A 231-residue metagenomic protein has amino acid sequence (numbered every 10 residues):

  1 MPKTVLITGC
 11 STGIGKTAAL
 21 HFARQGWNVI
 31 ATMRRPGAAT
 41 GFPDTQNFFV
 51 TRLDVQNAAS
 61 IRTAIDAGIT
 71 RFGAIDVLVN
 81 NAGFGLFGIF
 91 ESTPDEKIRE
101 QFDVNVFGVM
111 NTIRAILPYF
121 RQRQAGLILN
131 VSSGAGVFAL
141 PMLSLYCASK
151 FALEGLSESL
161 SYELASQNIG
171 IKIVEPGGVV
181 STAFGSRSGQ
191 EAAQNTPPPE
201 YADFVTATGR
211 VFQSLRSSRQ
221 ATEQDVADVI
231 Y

Functional and structural regions predicted by a protein language model:
S11-T12: Conserved glycine-rich cofactor-binding loop
L53-T63, D95-E96: The beta1-alpha1 cofactor-binding region of Rossmann-like NAD(H)/NADP(H)-dependent oxidoreductases
A67-N80, L86: A glycine-rich helix->loop->beta "capping" turn within Rossmann-like NAD(P)(H)-dependent oxidoreductase domains
I89-F90, K97-R99: Substrate-binding pocket helix/loop in short-chain dehydrogenase/reductase
I113, S149: Active-site helix of classical SDR
S133: Residue(s) in the substrate-gating loop at a strand-loop-helix junction that position the organic substrate next
S166-R216: C-terminal beta-strand-loop-alpha-helix "lid" module of Rossmann-like NAD(P)-dependent dehydrogenases
